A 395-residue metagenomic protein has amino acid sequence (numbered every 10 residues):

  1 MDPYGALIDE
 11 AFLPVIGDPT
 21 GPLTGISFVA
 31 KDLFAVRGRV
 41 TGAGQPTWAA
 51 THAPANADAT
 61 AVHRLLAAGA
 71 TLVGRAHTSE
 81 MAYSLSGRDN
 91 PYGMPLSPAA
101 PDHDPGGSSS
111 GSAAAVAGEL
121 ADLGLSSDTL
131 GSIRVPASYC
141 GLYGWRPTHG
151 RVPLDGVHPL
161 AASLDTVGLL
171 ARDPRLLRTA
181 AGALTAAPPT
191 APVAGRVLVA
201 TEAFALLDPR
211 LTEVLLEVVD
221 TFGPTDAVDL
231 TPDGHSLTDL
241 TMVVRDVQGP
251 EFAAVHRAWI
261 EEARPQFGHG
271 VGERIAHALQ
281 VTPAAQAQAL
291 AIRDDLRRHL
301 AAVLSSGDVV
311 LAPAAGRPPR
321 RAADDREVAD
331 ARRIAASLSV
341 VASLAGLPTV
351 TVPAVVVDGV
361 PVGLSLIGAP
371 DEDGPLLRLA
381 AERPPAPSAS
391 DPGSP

Functional and structural regions predicted by a protein language model:
M1-A121: Gly/Ser-rich catalytic/binding loops embedded in alpha/beta enzyme cores
M1-Y4, L123, T129-A205, L344-P395: Structural helix-boundary/capping segments
I26-A43, V243-I292, P353-V360: Short helix-loop capping/hinge segments that flank enzyme active sites or metal/cofactor-binding pockets
F28, G182-G249: Gly/Ser-rich, acidic/histidine-flanked active-site/gating loops
A30, L72-H77, L125-S127, V228-D229 (+1 more regions): General beta-strand structural signal in soluble alpha/beta enzymes
K31, A287-P395: Glycine-rich, small-residue loops and helix-cap segments that act as flexible hinges at active-site edges
N90-G93, G141-G144, V328-D330, G368-A369: Short, hinge-like loop/turn segments at secondary-structure boundaries
T212-V228, R257-E262, Q286-G307: Acyltransferase
